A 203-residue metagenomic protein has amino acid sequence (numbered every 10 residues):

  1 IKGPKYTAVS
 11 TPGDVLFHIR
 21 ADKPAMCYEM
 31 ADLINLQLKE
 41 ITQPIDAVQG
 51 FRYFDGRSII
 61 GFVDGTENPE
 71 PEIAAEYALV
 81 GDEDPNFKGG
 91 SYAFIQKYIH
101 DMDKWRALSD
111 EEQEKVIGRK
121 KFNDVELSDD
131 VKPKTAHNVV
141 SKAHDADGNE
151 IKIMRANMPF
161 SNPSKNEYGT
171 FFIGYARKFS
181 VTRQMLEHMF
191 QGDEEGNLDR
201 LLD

Functional and structural regions predicted by a protein language model:
I1-D203: Long, histidine/aromatic-enriched segments associated with O2/redox biology
